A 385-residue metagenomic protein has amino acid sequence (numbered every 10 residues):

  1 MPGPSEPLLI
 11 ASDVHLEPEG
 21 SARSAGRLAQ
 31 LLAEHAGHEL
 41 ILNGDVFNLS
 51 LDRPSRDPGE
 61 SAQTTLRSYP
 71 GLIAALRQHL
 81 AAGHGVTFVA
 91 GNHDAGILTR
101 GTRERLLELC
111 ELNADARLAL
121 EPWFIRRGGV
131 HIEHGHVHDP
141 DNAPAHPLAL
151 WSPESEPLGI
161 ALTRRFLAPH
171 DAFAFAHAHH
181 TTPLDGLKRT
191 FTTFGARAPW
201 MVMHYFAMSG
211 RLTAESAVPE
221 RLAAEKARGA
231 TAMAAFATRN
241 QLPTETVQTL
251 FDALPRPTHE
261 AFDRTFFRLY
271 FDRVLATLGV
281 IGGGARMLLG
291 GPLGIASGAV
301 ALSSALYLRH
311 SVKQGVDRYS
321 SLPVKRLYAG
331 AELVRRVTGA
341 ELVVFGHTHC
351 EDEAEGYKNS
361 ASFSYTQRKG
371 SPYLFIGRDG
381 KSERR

Functional and structural regions predicted by a protein language model:
M1-R385: Extended recognition/assembly regions associated with phosphoester-bond processing machinery
